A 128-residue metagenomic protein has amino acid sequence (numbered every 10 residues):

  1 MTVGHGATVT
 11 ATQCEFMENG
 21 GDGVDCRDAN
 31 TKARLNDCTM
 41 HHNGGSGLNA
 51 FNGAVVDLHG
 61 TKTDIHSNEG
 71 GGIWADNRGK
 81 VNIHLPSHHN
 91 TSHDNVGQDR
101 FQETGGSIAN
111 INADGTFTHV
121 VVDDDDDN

Functional and structural regions predicted by a protein language model:
M1-N128: Extracellular beta-rich repeat passengers
